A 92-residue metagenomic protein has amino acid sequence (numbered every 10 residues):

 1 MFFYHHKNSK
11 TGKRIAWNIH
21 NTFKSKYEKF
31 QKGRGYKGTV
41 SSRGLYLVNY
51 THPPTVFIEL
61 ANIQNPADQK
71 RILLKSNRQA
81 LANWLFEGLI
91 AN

Functional and structural regions predicted by a protein language model:
M1-N92: Active-site-proximal helix/loop segments of hydrolytic enzymes
